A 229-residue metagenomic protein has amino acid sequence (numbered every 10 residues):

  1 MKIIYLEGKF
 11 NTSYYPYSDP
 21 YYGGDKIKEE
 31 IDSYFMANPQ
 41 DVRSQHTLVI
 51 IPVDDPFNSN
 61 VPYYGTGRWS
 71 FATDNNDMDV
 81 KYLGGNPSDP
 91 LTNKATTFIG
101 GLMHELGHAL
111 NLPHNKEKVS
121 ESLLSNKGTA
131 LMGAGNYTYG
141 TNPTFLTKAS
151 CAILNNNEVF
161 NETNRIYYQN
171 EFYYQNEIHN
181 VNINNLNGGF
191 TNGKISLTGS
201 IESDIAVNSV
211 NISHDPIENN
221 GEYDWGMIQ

Functional and structural regions predicted by a protein language model:
M1-E121: Active-site-proximal segment of zinc-dependent metalloprotease catalytic domains
L91, N115-Q229: Replace "(M1/M4/M9/M12/WLM)" with "(e.g., M1/M4/M8/M9/M12/M26/WLM)" and add "not limited to" to clarify scope
